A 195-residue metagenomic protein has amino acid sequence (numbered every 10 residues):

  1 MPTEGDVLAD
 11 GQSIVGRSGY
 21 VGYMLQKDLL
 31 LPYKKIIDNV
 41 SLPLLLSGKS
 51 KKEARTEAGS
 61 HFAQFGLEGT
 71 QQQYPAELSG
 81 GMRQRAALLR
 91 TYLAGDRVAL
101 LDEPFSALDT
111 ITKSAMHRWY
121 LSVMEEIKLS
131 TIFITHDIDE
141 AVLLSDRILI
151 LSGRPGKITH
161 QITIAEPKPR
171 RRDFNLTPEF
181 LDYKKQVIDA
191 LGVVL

Functional and structural regions predicted by a protein language model:
P2-R17, E57: Conserved ABC transporter NBD signature motif
K34-S41: Short coil-to-helix segment of the ABC ATPase nucleotide-binding domain corresponding to the Q-loop/switch region
L45, K52-T70: Conserved ABC ATPase "signature" region
Y74-L78, M82: Conserved ABC ATPase signature
L93-R97: A short, proline-enriched helix->beta-strand linker immediately N-terminal to the Walker B motif in ABC-type P-loop
A99-D102: Catalytic Walker B motif of ABC-type/P-loop ATPase nucleotide-binding domains
K128-I134: Conserved H-loop
